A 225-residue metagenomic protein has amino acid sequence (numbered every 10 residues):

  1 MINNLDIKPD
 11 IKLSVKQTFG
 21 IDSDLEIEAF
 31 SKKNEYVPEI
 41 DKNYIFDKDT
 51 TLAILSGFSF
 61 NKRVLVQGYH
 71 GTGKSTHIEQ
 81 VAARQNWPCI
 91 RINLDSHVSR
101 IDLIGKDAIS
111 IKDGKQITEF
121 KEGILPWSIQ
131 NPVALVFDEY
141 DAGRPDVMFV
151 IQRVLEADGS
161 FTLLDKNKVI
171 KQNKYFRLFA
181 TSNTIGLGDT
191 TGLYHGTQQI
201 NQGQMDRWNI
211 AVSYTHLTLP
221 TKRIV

Functional and structural regions predicted by a protein language model:
I2-L217: AAA+ P-loop NTPase catalytic core and its hallmark functional loops
H216-V225: Single conserved hydrophobic/aromatic residue that forms the stacking wall/gate of nucleotide- or nucleobase-binding
